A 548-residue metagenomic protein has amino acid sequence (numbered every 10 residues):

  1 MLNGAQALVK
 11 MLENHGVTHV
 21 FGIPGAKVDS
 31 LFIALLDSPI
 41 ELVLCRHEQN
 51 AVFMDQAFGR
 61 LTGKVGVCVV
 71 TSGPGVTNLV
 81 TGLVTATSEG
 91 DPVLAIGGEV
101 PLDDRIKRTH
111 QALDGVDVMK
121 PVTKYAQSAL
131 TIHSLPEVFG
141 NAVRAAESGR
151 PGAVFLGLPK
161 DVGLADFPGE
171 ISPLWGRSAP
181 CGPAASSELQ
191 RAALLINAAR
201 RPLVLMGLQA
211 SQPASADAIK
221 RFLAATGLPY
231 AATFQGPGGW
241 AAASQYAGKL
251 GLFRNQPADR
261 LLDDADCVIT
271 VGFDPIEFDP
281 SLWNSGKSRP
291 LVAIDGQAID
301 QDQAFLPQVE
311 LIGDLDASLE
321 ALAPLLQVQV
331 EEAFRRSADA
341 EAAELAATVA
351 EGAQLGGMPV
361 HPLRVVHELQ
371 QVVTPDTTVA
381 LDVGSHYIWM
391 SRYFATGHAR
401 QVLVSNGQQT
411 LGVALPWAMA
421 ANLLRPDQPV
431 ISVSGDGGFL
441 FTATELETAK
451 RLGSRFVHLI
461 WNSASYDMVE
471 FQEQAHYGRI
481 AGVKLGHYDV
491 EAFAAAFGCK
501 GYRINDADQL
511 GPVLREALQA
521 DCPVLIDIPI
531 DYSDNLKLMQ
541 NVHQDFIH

Functional and structural regions predicted by a protein language model:
M1-E332, E368, V372-P375, R455-H458 (+3 more regions): N-terminal alpha/beta PP-like core and its mobile active-site loop of ThDP/TPP-dependent enzymes
A5-L8, A26, L31-F32, E341-P416 (+2 more regions): Active-site diphosphate/adenylate-binding microenvironment
I23-G25, V43-F53, C68-G75, L130-T131 (+5 more regions): Active-site nucleophile and cofactor-binding loops and adjacent substrate-binding regions of central metabolic enzymes
V28, E48-F53, I276, H386-I388 (+2 more regions): Short acidic loop-to-helix transition motifs that present clustered carboxylates
G66-C68, L156, V379, V402 (+1 more regions): Well-ordered beta-strand positions enriched in small/hydrophobic/aromatic, beta-favoring residues
I96, R105-Q111, A216, D302-A304 (+3 more regions): Thiamine diphosphate
Q127-L130, G352, Y502: Glycine- and charged-residue-rich phosphate/anionic-cofactor binding loop of Rossmann-like
H133, G169-I171, K287-Y387, A507 (+2 more regions): Phosphate/pyrophosphate-binding active-site segments
